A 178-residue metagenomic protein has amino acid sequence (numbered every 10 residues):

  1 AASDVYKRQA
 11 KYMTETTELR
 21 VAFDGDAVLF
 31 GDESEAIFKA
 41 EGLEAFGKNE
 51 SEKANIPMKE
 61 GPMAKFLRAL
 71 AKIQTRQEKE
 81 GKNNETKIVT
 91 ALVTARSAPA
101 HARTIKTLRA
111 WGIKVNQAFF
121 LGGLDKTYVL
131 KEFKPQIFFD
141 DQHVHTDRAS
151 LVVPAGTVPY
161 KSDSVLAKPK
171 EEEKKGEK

Functional and structural regions predicted by a protein language model:
A1-Y6: Short, small-residue-biased leader/transition segments that mark boundaries at the very start of proteins
A10-T16, K126-L130, S150, V165-E173: Short, charged, surface-exposed secondary-structure boundary motifs
T14-F120: Alpha-helical substrate-recognition element adjacent to the catalytic core
L29, H145-T146: Glycine-rich nucleotide phosphate-binding loop and flanking beta-alpha elements of Rossmann-like dinucleotide-binding
T90-A91, R96, A118-F119, T146-K178: Internal alpha/beta domain cores that form substrate/cofactor-binding pockets in large enzymes and binding proteins
A102, Y128, D147: Alpha-helical elements of the RecA-like P-loop NTPase motor core of helicases
K126-V144: Conserved Lys-Pro-Asp/Glu-containing loop-to-beta segment of HAD-superfamily phosphomonoesterases, centered on
